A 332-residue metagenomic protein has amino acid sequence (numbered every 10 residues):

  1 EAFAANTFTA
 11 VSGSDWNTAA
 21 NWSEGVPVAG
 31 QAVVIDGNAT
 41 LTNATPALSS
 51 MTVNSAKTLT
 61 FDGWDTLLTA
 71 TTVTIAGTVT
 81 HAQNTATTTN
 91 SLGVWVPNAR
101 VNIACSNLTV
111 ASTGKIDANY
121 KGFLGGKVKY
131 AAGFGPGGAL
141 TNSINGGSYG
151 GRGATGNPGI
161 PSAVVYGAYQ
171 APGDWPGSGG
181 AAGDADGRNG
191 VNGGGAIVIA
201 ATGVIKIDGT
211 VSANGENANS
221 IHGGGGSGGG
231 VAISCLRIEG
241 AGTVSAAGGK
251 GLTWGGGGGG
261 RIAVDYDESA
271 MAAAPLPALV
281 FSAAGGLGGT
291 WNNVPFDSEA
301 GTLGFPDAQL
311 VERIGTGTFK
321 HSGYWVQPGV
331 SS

Functional and structural regions predicted by a protein language model:
A4-N107, G179, G183-G187, G194-V204 (+3 more regions): Extracellular beta-sheet-rich ligand-binding/adhesion modules
L41, I116, A270: Glycine-rich nucleotide phosphate-binding loop and flanking beta-alpha elements of Rossmann-like dinucleotide-binding
L67, G251-T253, M271: Short gly/pro/ser/thr-enriched loop/turn and capping motifs at secondary-structure boundaries
A76-A263, A284-G301, F305: Glycine-centric low-complexity/flexibility signal
C235, V264-L276: Short, surface-exposed tryptophan/glycine-enriched loops that mediate extracellular molecular recognition
V280-S282: Extracellular beta-strand-rich recognition modules
